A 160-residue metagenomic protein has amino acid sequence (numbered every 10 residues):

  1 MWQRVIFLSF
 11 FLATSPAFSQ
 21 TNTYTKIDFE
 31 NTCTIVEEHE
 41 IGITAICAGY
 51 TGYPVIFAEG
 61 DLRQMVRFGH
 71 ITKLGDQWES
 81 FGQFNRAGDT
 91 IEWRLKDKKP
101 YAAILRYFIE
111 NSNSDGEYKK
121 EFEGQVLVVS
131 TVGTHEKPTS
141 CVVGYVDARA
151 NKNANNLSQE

Functional and structural regions predicted by a protein language model:
W2, P16-G82: Charge-rich, low-complexity N-terminal segments
V5-T14: Sec-dependent N-terminal signal peptides
P54-F57, I91, S130: Generic hydrophobic, helix-prone segments enriched in Leu/Val/Ile
F68-E123: Mature extracytoplasmic domains of secretory-pathway proteins
Y107-I109, V132, A150: A mature extracytoplasmic/lumenal domain signature
F122-D147: Short acidic, glycine/tyrosine-flanked loop/strand segments centered on an H-E-D-like triad
C141-E160: C-terminal partner/receptor-binding element of secreted or periplasmic proteins
